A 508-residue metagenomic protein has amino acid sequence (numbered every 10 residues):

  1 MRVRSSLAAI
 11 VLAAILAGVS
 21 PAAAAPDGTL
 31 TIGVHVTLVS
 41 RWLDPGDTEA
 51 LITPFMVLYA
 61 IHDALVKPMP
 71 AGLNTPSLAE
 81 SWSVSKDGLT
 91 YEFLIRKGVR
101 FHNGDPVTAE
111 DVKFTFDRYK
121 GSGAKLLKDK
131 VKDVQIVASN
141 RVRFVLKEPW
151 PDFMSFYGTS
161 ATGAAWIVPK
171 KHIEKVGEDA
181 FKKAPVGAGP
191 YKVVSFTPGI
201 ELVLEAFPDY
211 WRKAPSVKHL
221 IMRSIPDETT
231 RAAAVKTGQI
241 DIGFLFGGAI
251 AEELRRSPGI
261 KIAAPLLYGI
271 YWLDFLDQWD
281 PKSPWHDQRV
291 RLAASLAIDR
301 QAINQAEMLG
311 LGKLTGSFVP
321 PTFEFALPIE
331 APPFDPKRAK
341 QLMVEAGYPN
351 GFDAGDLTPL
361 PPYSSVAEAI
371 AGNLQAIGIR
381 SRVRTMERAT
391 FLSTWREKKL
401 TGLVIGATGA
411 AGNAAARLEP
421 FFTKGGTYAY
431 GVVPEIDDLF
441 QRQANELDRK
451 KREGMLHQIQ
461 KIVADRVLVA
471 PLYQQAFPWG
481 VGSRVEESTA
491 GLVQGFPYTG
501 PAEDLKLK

Functional and structural regions predicted by a protein language model:
A23, L126-H172: Surface-exposed binding/hinge segments that line and control ligand-binding clefts or catalytic entry sites
G33-K86, D117, V186-G187: N-terminal lobe/hinge region of extracytoplasmic solute-binding protein
V34, T197, A263-L266, I270-Y271 (+3 more regions): Detector for C-terminal structural segments
T37-F55, L78-A79, D105, F153-G163 (+4 more regions): A structural "hinge/loop" feature
Y59, M69-L73, S160-P215, H219 (+4 more regions): Gly/Pro-rich hinge or "lid" segments in bacterial periplasmic/extracellular proteins
E80-G123, V137, R143, R231-A234 (+1 more regions): Aromatic- and charge-enriched surface segment that lines or borders ligand/interaction sites
R96, R118, F207-E253, R380-R382: Ligand-site clamp/hinge motif
P281, Q288, K313-E345, P362-S365: Structural transition elements
